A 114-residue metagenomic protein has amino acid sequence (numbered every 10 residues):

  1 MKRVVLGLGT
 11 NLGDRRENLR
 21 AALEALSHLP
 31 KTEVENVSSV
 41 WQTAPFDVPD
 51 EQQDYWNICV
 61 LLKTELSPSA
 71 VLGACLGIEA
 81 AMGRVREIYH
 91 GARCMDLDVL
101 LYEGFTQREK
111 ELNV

Functional and structural regions predicted by a protein language model:
M1-L6: Extreme N-terminal starter segment of soluble prokaryotic enzymes
L8-T10: A generic "structured core" feature
D14-R16: Short N-terminal binding/cap micro-motifs at the start of the first secondary-structure element
A21, L26-L66: Short, surface-exposed acidic-centric catalytic microdomains
F46-Y55, L66-V114: Flexible, gly/pro- and Lys/Arg-enriched active-site loops
